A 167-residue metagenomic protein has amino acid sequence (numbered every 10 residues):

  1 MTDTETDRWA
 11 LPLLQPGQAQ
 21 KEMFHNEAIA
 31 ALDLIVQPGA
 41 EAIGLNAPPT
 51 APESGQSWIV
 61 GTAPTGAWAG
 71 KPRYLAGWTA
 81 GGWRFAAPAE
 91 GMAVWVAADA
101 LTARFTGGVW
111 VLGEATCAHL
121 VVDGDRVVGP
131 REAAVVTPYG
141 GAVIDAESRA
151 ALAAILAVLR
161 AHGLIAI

Functional and structural regions predicted by a protein language model:
M1-P64, A69, A76-A80, P88-I167: Extracellular "spike/adhesin" assembly and maturation modules and analogous cytosolic coiled-coil scaffolds
